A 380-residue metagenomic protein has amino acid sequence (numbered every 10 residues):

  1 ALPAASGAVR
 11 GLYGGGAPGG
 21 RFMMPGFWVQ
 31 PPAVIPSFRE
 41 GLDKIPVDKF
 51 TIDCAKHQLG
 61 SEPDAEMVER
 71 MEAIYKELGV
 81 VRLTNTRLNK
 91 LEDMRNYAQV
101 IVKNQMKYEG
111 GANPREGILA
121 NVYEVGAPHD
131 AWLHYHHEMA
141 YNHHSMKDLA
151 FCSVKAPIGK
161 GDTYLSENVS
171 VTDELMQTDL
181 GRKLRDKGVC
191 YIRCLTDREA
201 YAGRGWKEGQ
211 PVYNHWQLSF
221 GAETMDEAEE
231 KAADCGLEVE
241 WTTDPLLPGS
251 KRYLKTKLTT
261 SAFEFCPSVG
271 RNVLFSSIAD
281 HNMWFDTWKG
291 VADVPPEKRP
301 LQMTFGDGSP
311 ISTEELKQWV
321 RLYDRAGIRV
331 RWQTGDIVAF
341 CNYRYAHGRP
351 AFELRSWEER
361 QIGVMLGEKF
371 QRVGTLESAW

Functional and structural regions predicted by a protein language model:
A1-G19: N-terminal mitochondrial targeting presequence
Y13-T334, Y343-W380: Non-heme Fe(II) oxygenase catalytic core, chiefly the N-lobe of the double-stranded beta-helix
